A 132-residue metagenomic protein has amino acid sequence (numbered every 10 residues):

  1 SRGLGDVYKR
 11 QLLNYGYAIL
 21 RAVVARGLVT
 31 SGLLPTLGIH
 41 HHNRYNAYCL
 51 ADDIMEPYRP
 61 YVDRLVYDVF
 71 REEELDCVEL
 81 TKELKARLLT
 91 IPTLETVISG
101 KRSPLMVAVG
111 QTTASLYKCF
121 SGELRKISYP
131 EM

Functional and structural regions predicted by a protein language model:
S1, L12-L37: Long amphipathic alpha-helical segments
G3-Y8: Short, small-residue-biased leader/transition segments that mark boundaries at the very start of proteins
L12-G16, N46-A47, A108: Secondary-structure capping and boundary motifs in well-ordered enzyme cores
Y15-R26, D52-P57, A114-K118: Short, hydrophobic/amphipathic alpha-helical patches that form generic packing surfaces within helical domains
H41-L50: Small-residue-rich helix-loop
L50-E74: A structural-propensity feature for long, helix-poor, extended segments
E79-M132: Acidic, carboxylate-rich catalytic segments that either coordinate divalent cations
